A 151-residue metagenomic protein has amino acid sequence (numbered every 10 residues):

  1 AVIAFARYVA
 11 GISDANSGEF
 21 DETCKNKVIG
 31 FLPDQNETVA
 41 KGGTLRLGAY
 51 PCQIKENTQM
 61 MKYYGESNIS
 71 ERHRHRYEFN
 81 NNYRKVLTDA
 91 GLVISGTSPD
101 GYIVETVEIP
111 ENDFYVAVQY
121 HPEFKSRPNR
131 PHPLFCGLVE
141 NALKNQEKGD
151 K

Functional and structural regions predicted by a protein language model:
A1-Y8: Catalytic nucleophile loop
Y8-K151: Amide-donor transfer/coupling interface in amidating biosynthetic enzymes
